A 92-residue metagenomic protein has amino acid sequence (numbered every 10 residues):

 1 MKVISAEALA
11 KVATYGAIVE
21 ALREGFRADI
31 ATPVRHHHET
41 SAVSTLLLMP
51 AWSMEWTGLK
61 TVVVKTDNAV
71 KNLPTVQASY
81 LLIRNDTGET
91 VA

Functional and structural regions predicted by a protein language model:
M1-A92: N-terminal ligand-binding/catalytic initiation module
